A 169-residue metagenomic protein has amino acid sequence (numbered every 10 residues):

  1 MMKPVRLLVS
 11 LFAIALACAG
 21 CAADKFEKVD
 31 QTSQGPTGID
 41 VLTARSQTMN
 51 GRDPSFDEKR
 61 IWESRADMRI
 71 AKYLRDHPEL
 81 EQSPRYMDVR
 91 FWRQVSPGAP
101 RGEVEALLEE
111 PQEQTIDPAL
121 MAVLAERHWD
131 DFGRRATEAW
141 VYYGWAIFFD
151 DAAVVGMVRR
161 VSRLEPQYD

Functional and structural regions predicted by a protein language model:
M1-V9: Bacterial N-terminal signal peptides that target proteins for export
R6, A15, D24: Conserved, well-structured beta-alpha core segment at the onset of a catalytic domain
L11-I14, G133: Residue-level signal for mature regions of secreted extracellular proteins and peptides
C18-G20: C-terminal motif of bacterial Sec signal peptides marking the signal peptidase cleavage site
A22-D169: Residues within mature, well-folded domains
